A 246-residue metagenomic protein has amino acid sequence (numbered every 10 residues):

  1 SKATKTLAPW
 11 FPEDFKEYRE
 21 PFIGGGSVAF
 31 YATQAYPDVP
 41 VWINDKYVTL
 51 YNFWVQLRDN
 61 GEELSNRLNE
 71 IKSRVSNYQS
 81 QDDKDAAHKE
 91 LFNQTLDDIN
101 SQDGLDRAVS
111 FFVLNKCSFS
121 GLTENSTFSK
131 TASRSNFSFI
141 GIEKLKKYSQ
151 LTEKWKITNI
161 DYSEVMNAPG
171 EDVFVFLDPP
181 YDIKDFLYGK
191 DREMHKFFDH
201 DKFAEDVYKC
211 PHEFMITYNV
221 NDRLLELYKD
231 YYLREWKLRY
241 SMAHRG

Functional and structural regions predicted by a protein language model:
S1-F22, S27-V28, A35: S-adenosyl-L-methionine
S1-T4, E13, R58-G189: SAM-dependent nucleic-acid methyltransferase catalytic core
E20, I43, I216: Conserved SAM-binding loop
G24-S27, E143-K144, Y218-D222: Short, polar loop motifs at secondary-structure junctions
Q34-P40: Conserved S-adenosyl-L-methionine
Y47: Conserved SAM/SAH-binding beta-strand->alpha-helix loop
Y51: Short alpha-helix immediately C-terminal to the canonical SAM-binding loop
M194-G246: Long, positively charged, glycine-interspersed low-complexity recognition regions
